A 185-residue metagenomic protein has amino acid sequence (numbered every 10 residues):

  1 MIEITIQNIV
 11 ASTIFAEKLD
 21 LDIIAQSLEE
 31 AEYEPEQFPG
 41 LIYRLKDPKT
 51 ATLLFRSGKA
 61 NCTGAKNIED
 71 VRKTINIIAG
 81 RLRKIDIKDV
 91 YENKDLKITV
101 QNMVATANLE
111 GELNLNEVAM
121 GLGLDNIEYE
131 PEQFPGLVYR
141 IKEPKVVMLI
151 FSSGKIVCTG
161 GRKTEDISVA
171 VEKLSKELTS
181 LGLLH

Functional and structural regions predicted by a protein language model:
M1-V147, S153-K155, G161-H185: Intrinsically disordered, low-complexity polar/charged tails and linkers
